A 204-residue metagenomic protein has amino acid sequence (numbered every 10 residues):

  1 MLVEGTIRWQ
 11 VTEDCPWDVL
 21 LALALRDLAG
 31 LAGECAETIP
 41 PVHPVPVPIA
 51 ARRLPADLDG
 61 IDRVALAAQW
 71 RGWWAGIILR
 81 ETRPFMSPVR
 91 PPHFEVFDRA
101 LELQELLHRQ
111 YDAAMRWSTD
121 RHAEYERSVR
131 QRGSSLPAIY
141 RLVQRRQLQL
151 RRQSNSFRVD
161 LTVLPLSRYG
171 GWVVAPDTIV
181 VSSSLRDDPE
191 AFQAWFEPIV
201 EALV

Functional and structural regions predicted by a protein language model:
M1-H122: N-terminal low-structure segments adjacent to metalloprotease catalytic domains across cellular compartments
Q10, Q69, Q104, Q110 (+4 more regions): Residue-identity detector for glutamine
L58, D62, R127-A138, S184-A191: Conserved aromatic-histidine-acidic binding/catalytic patches
F85, F94-F97, Y125, F157 (+2 more regions): Phenylalanine-focused residue identity feature
A114-I179: Auxiliary, metal-adjacent structural segments of Zn-dependent hydrolase domains
V181, R186-V204: Active-site recognition of the HExxH zinc-binding catalytic motif
